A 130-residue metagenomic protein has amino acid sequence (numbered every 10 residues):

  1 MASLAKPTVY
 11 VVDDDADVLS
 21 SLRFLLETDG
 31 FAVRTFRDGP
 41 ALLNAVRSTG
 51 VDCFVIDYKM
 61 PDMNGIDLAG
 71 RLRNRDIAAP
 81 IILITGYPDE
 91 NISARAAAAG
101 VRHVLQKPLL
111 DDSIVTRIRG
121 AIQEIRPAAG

Functional and structural regions predicted by a protein language model:
A16-R34: Two-component/phosphorelay signaling modules centered on CheY-like receiver
R37-D38, N64-L68: Acidic catalytic/metal-coordinating carboxylates
N44, I66-I77: Short amphipathic alpha-helix used as the core "switch/output" element in two-component signaling
G50-V55: Active-site beta3 strand of CheY-like receiver
M60: Receiver (REC) domain active-site loop signature in two-component systems and cognate sites in sensor histidine kinases
D67, P88-H103: Alpha4 helix (beta4-alpha4-beta5 surface) of REC/receiver domains from two-component response regulators
N91, L109-I118: C-terminal output helix
